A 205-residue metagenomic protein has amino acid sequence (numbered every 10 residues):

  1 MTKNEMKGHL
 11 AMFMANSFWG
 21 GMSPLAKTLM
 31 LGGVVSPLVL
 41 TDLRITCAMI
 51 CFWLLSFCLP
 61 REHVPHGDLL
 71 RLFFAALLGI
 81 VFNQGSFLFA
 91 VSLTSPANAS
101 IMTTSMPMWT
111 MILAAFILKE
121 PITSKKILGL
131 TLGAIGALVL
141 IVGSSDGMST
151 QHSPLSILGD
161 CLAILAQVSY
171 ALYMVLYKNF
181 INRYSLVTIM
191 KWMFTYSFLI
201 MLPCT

Functional and structural regions predicted by a protein language model:
M1-D42, T150-N179, I200-P203: Glycine-/small-residue-enriched transmembrane alpha-helix faces in small-molecule transporters and effluxers
H9-M12, G67-A75, I122-I135, Y184-M193: Cytoplasmic-side transmembrane-helix entry/capping segments in multi-pass membrane proteins
H9-N16, R71-A76, L88, S100 (+3 more regions): Residue-level signature of transmembrane alpha-helical cores of multipass secondary-active transporters and flippases
G20-G21, T46-I50, W109, A134 (+2 more regions): Small-residue-rich packing faces within the transmembrane alpha-helices of Major Facilitator Superfamily
G21-S23, W53-T103, V139: Specific transmembrane alpha-helical segments of multi-pass solute transporters/efflux pumps, especially DMT/EamA
M30-G32, V91-S92, L118, I181: Helix-capping/transition residues at the boundaries of transmembrane alpha-helices and the short helical linkers
V39-I50, L78, Q84-K126, A166: Specific alpha-helical transmembrane segments that line the substrate/conduction pathway and gating interfaces
F52, F73, L113, I122-S145 (+1 more regions): Hydrophobic transmembrane alpha-helices of multi-pass small-molecule transport proteins
